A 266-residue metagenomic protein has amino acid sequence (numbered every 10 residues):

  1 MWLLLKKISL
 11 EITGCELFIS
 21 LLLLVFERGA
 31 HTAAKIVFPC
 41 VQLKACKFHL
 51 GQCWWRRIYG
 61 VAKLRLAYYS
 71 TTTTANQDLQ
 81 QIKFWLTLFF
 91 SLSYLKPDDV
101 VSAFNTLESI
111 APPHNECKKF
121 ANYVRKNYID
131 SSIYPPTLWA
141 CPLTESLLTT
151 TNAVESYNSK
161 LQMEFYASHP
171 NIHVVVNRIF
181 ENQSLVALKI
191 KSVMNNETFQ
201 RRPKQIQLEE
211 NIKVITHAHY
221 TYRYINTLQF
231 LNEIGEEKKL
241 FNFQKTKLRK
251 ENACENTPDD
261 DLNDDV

Functional and structural regions predicted by a protein language model:
M1-K6: Inter-domain linker/hinge segments that demarcate the starts of reverse transcriptase and RNase H-type modules
K7-Y224, L228-A253, T257, D261-D265: Extended amphipathic alpha-helical interaction segments
